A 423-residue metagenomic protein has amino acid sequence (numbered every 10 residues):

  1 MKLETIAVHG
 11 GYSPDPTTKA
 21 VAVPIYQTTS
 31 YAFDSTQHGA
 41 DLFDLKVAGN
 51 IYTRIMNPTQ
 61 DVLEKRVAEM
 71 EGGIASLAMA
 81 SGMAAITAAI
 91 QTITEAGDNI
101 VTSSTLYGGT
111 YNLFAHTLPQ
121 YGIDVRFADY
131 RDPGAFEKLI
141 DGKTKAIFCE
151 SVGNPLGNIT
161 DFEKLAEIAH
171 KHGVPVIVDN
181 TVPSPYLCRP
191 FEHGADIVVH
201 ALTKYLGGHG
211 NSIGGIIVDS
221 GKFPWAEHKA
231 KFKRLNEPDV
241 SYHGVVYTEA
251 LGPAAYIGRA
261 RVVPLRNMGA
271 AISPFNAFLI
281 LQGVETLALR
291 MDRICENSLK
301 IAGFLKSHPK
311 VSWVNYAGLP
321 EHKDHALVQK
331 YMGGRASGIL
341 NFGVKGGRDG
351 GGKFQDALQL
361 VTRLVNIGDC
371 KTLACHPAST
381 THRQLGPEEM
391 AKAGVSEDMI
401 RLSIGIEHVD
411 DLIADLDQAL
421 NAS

Functional and structural regions predicted by a protein language model:
M1, A115, D124-V125, G142 (+3 more regions): PLP-dependent enzyme catalytic core of the Aspartate aminotransferase-like
M1-N57, K65-R66: N-terminal "arm"/small-domain region of PLP-dependent enzymes with the aminotransferase-like
A7-P16, S76-H308: Conserved PLP-enzyme active-site core in the AAT-like
A32-T36, P224-W225, L287, G347-G350 (+2 more regions): Short, acidic Gly/Pro/Ser/Thr-rich loop/turn segments
S35-T87, G109-T117: Conserved N-terminal alpha-helix of the aminotransferase class I/II PLP-enzyme fold
I147, G215-I217, V314, L340 (+1 more regions): Well-ordered beta-strand positions enriched in small/hydrophobic/aromatic, beta-favoring residues
V218, N341-G343, S403-G405: Short hydrophobic/aromatic beta-strand micro-patches that form the beta-sheet surface supporting nucleotide- or nucleic
M268-A271, F275-A277, Q282, T286 (+4 more regions): Conserved small-domain helix->loop->beta segment predominantly found in fold-type I
